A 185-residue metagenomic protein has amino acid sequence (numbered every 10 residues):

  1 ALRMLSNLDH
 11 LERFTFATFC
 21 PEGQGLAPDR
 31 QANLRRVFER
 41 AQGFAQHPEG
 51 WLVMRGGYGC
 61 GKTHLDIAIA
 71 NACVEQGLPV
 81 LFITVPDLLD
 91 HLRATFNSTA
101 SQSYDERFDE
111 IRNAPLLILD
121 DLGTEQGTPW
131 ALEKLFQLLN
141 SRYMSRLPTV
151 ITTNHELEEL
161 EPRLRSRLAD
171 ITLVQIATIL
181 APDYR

Functional and structural regions predicted by a protein language model:
A1-H10: Interdomain "pre-motor" coupling segment immediately N-terminal to P-loop NTPase/helicase cores
D9, T18-L52: Pre-Walker A (pre-P-loop) alpha-helix and adjacent loop at the N terminus of AAA/AAA+ ATPase modules, a conserved
G25-R35, C73-N113, Q126: Short glycine-rich substrate-engagement loop in P-loop NTPases that contacts/grips substrate
E39-A45, H91-L117, L132-S141, R163: Conserved alpha-helical scaffold flanking the Walker A/P-loop in AAA+ ATPase domains
P48-D66: Walker A/P-loop nucleotide-binding motif
G50, L78-P79, N113-L116, S145-I151: Loop/turn-to-beta-strand initiation segments
A70, L88-T95, L122-R185: Replace "adjacent to P-loop NTPase cores in ATP/GTP-dependent enzymes" with "adjacent to NTP-binding cores
F82, I118-L119: Generic enzyme active-site microenvironment
